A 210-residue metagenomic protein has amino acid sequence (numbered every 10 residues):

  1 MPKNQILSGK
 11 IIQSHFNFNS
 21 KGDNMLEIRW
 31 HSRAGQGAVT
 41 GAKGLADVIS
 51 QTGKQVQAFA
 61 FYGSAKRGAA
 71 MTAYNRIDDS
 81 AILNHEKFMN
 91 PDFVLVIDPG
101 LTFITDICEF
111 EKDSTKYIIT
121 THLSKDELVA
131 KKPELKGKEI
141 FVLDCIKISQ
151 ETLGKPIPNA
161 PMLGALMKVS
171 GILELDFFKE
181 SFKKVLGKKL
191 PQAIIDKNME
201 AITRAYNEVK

Functional and structural regions predicted by a protein language model:
P2-Q5: Cationic, amphipathic, low-complexity segments that mediate targeting or membrane/lipid association
I11, F16-K210: Active-site cofactor/cluster-binding pocket
